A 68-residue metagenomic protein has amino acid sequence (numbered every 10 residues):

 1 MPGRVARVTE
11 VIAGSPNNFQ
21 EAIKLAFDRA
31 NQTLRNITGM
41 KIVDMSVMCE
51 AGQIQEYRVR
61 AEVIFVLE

Functional and structural regions predicted by a protein language model:
P2-V5, T9-V11, S46, G52-Q55: Amphipathic alpha-helical hairpins
G3-G39: Short, well-ordered alpha-helical segments
R35-C49: Charge-dense, low-complexity polyampholytic segments
M45-E68: A cross-kingdom feature marking charged/low-complexity
